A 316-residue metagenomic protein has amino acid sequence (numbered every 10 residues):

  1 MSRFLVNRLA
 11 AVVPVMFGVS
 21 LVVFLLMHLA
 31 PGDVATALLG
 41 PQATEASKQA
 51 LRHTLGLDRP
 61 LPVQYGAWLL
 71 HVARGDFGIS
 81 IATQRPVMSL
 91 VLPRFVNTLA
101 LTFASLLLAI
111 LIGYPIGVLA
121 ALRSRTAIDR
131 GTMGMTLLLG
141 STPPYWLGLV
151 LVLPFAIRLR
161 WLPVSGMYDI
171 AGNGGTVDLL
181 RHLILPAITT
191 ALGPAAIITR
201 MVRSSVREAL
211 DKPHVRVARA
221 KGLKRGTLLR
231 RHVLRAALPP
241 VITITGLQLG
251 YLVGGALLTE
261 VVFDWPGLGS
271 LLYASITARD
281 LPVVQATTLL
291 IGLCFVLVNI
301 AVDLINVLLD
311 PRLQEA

Functional and structural regions predicted by a protein language model:
S2-R3, V13-M16, V91-R130, P144 (+2 more regions): Alpha-helical transmembrane segments of integral membrane proteins, especially multi-pass inner/plasma-membrane
L9, L51, L61-F77, V87 (+8 more regions): Hydrophobic alpha-helical segments of integral membrane proteins, encompassing both true transmembrane helices
V12, S20, Q42, L137 (+4 more regions): Residue-level recognition of pore/gate-forming positions within transmembrane alpha-helices of multi-pass
V15-G66, L159-L179: Hydrophobic alpha-helical transmembrane segments of membrane transport/permease proteins and related membrane-embedded
V22-L29, R59, L70, G134-S165 (+2 more regions): Membrane-water interface segments at the C-terminal ends of transmembrane alpha-helices in multi-pass inner-membrane
L26-A30, L38, Q42-A43, V72-A73 (+10 more regions): Hydrophobic aliphatic residues
T36-L38, V63, G78-I81, L147-G148 (+5 more regions): Short, hydrophobic secondary-structure boundary micro-motifs
D58-Y114: An internal, D/E-rich "acidic patch" concept
